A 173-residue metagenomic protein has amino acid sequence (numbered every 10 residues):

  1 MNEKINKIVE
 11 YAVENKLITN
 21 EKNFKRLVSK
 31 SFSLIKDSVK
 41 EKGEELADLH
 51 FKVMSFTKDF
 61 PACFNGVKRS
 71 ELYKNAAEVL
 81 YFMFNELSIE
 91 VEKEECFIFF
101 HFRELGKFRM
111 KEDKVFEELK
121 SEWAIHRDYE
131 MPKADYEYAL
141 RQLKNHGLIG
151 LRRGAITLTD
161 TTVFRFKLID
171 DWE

Functional and structural regions predicted by a protein language model:
M1-R26: N-terminal low-complexity, intrinsically disordered tails enriched in Ser/Pro/Gly and acidic/polar residues
N23-E86: Membrane-inserting effector segments that mediate pore formation, membrane fusion, or transient membrane insertion
Y73-R109: Short alpha-helical segments that sit at the start of domains
K107-E130: Short acidic, hydrophobic short linear motifs in intrinsically disordered regions
D128-H146: Short amphipathic alpha-helical interaction segments
R153-L158: Short, Lys/Arg-rich nucleic-acid/phosphate-binding segment
T162-E173: Short, amphipathic alpha-helical interaction segments positioned at domain boundaries
